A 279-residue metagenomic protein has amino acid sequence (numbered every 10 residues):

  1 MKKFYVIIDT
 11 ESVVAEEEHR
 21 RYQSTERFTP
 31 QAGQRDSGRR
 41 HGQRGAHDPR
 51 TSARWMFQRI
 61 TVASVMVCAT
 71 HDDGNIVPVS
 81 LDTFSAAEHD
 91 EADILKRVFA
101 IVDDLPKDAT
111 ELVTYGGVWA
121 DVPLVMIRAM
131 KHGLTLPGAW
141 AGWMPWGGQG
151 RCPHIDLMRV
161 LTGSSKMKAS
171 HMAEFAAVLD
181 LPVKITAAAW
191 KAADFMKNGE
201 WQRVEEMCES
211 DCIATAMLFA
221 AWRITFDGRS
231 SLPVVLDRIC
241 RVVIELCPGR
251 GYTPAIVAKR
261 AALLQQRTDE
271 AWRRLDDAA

Functional and structural regions predicted by a protein language model:
M1-A279: DEDD superfamily 3′-5′ metal-dependent exonuclease/proofreading module
